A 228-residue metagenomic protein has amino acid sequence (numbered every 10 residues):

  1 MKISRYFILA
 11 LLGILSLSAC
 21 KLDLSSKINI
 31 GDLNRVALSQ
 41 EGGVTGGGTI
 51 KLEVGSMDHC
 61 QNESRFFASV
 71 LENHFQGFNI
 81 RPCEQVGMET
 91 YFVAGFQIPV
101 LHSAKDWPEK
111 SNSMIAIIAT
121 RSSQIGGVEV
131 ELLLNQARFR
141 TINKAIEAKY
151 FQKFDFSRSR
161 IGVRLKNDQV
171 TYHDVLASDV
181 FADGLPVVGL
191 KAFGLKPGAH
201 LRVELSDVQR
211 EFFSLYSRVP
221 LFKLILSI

Functional and structural regions predicted by a protein language model:
M1-F7: Bacterial N-terminal signal peptides that target proteins for export
I8-G13: Hydrophobic helical h-region of N-terminal Sec-dependent signal peptides in bacterial secretory/periplasmic proteins
S16-A19: C-terminal motif of bacterial Sec signal peptides marking the signal peptidase cleavage site
K21-D23: Bacterial signal peptide processing site
K27-T49: Post-signal peptide N-terminal segment of mature Sec-exported envelope proteins
E41-S69, A137: Post-signal-peptide N-terminal segment of Sec-exported extracytoplasmic proteins
S69-I228: Mature, soluble, non-transmembrane domains
